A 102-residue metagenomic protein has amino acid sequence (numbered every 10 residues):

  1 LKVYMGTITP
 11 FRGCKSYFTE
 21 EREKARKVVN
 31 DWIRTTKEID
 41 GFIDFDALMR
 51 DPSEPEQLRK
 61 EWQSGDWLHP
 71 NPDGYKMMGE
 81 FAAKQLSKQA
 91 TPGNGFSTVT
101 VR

Functional and structural regions predicted by a protein language model:
L1-K2: A short helix->loop->beta-strand "cap" motif at the edges of active sites that frequently abuts
I8-R102: Catalytic His-Asp segment of secreted/periplasmic serine-dependent ester chemistry enzymes
